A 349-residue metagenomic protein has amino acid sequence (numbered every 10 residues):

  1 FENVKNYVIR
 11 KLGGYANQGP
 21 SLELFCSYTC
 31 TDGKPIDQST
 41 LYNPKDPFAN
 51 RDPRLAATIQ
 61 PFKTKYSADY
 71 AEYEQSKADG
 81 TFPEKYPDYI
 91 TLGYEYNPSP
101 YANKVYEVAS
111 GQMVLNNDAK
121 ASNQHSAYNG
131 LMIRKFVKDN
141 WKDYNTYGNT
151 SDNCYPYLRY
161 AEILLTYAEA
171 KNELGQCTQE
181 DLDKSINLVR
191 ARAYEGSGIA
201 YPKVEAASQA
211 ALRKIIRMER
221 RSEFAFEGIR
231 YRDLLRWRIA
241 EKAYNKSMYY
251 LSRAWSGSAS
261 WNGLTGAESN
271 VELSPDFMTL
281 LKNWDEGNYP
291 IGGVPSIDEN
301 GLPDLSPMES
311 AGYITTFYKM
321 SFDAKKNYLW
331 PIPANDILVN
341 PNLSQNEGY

Functional and structural regions predicted by a protein language model:
F1-L22, C26-Y349: Acidic/polar-rich alpha-helix caps and helix-coil junctions
